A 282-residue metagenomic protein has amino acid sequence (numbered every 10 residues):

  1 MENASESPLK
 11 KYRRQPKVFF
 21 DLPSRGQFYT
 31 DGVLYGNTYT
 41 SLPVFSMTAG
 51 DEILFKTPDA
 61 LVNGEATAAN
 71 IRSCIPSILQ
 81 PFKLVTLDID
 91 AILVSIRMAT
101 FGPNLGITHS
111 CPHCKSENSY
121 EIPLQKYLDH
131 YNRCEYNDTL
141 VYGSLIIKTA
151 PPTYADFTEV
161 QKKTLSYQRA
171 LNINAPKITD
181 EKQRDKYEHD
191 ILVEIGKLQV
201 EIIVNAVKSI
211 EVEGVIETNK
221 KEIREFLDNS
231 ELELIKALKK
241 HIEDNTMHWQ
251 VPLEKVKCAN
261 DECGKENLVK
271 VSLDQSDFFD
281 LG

Functional and structural regions predicted by a protein language model:
M1-G282: Long C-terminal interaction/binding lobes of large macromolecular proteins
